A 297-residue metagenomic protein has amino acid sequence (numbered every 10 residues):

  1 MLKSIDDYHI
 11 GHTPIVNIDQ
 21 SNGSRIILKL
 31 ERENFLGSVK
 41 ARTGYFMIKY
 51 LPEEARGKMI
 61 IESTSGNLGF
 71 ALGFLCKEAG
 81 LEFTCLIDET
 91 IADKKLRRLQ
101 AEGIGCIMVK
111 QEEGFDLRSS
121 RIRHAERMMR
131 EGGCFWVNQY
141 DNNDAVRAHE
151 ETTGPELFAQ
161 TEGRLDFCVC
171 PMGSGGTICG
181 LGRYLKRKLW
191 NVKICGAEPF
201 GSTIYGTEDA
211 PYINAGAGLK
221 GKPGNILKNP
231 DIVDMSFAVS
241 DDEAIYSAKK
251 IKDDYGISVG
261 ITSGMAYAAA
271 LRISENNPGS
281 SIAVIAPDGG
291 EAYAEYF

Functional and structural regions predicted by a protein language model:
M1-F297: PLP-dependent amino-acid enzyme catalytic core
